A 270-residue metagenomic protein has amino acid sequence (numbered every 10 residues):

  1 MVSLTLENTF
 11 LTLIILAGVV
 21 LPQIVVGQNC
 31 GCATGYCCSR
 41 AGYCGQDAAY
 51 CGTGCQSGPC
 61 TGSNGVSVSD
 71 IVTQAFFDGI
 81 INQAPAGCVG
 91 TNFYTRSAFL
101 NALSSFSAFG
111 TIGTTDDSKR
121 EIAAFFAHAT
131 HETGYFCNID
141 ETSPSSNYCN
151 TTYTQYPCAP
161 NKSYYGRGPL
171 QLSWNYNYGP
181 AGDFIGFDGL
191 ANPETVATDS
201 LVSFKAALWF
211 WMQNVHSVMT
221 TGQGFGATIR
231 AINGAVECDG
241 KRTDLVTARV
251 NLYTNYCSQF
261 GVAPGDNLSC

Functional and structural regions predicted by a protein language model:
T5-V25: Cleavable N-terminal signal peptides of Sec/SRP-targeted secreted and luminal proteins
Q28-S63: Secreted, short cysteine-rich peptides and small extracellular cysteine-rich domains stabilized by multiple disulfide
Q46-A48, C137-N138, G240-R242: Extracytoplasmic/secreted cell-surface and envelope-processing proteins
G65-N101, G110-T114, R120-F210, T228-A231: Peptidoglycan-targeting cell-wall enzymes and recognition modules
A129-E132, T220-K241: Acidic helix/loop microenvironments that form the catalytic cleft of cell-wall polysaccharide enzymes
V202-F204, Q213-T220: Proteins synthesized as precursors that undergo proteolytic processing into mature forms
A235-C270: Low-complexity, Gly/Ser/Thr/Pro-rich intrinsically disordered linker/tail segments
